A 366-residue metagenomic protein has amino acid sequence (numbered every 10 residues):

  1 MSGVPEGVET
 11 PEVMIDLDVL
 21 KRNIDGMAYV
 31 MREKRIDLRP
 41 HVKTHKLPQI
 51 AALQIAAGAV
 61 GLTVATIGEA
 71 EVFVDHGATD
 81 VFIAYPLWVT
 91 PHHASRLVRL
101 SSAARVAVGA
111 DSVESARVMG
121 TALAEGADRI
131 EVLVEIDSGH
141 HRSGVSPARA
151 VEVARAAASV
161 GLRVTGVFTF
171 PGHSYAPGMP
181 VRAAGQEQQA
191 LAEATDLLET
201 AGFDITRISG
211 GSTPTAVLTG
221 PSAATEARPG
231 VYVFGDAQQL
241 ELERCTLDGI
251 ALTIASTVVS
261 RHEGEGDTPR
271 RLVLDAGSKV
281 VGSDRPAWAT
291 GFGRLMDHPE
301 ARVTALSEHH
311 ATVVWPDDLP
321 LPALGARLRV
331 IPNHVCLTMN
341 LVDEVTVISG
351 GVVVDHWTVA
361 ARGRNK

Functional and structural regions predicted by a protein language model:
M1-I15: Generic N-terminal amphipathic, Lys/Arg-enriched alpha-helix
V19-I50, T63-A65: N-terminal glycine-rich anion-binding loops that anchor highly charged ligand groups
L20, K43, F73, V134 (+5 more regions): Conserved, mostly hydrophobic/aromatic
H41-A176: Active-site-proximal beta-alpha core segment in soluble small-molecule metabolic enzymes
E131, D137-T246: Active-site loop/helix belt of alpha/beta enzymes
P214-M296: Active-site loop ensemble at the mouth of alpha/beta enzyme cores that anchors a bound cofactor
E263-K366: C-terminal accessory subdomain/extension
